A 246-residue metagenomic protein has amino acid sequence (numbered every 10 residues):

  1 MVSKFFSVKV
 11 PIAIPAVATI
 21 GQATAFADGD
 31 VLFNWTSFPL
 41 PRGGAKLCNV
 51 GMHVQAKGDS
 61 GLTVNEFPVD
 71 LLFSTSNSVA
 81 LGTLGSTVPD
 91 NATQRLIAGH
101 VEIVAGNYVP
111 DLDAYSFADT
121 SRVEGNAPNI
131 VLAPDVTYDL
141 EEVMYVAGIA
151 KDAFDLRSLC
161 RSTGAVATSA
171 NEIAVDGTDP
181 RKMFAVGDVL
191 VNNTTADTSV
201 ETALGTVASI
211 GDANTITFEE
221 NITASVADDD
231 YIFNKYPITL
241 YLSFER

Functional and structural regions predicted by a protein language model:
M1-Q22, V136-C160, F233-R246: C-terminal interaction-tip segments
F33-G44, L132-Y138, D176-R181: Extracellular and analogous surface-interaction loops
L40-N49, V64-E66, E141: Extended extracellular/luminal ectodomain segments enriched in beta-structured repeat modules
V54-N65, D152-R157, T198-V200: Extended, low-complexity, turn-rich repeat/linker tracts enriched in Gly/Pro/Ser/Thr and Asp/Glu that occur
A56-A105: Surface-exposed turn/loop modules enriched in turn-prone residues
P89-T137: Extended, solvent-exposed segments with strong compositional bias
R157-D228: Autoprocessing Asn-cyclization modules and mimics
